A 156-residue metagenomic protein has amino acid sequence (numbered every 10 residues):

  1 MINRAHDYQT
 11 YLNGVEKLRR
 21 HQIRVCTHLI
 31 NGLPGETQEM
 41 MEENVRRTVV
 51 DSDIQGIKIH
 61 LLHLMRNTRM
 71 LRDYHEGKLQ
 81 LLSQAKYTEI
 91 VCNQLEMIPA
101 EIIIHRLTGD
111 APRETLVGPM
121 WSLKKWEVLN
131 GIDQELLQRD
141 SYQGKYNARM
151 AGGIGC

Functional and structural regions predicted by a protein language model:
M1-Q22, I30-S52, R72-A85: Conserved non-cysteine loop/helix-boundary elements of the Radical SAM core domain that shape
N13-V25, D51-S52, I90-I103: A structural motif corresponding to the C-terminal end of an alpha-helix and its immediate exit/capping segment
V25-N31, I59-L61, R106-T108: A cross-domain feature marking catalytic cores of carbohydrate-active enzymes and several ubiquitous metabolic/repair
G56, H63-C156: Auxiliary Fe-S-binding modules of radical SAM enzymes
